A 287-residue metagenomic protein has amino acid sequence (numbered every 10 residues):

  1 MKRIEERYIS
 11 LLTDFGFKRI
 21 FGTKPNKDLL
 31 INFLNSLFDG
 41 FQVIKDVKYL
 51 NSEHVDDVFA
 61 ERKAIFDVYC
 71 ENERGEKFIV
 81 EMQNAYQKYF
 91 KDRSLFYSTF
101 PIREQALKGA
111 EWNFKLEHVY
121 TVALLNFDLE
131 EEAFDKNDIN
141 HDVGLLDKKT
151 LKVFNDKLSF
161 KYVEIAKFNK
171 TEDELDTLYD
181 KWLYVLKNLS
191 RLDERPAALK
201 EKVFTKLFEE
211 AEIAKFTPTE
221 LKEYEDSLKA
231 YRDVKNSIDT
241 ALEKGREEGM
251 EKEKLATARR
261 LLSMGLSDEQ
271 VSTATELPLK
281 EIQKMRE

Functional and structural regions predicted by a protein language model:
M1-E287: Elongated, amphipathic alpha-helical interaction scaffolds
